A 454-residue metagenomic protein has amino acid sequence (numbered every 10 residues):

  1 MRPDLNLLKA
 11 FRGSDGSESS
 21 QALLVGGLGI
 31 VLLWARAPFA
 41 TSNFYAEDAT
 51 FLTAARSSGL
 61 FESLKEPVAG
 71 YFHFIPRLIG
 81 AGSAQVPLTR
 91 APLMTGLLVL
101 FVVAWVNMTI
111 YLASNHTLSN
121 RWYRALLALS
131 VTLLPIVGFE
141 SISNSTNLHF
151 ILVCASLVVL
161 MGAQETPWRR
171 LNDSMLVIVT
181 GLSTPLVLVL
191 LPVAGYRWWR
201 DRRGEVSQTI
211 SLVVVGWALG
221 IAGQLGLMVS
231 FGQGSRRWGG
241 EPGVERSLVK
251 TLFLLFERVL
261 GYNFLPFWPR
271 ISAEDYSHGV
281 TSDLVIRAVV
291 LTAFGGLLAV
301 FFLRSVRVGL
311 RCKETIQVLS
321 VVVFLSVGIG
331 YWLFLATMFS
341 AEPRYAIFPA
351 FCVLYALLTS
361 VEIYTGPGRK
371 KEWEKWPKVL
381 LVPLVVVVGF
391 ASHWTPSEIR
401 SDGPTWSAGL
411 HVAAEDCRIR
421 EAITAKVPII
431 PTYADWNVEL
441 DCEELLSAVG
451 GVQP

Functional and structural regions predicted by a protein language model:
R2-L134, P167-W168, Y196-W198, Q208-V215 (+3 more regions): Intrinsically disordered, polar/acidic, low-complexity terminal segments
V137-T146, T337-S340: Membrane-interface helix caps and helix-loop-helix hairpins in membrane proteins
L148-I151, F339-Y364: Hydrophobic/aromatic-rich transmembrane helices and adjacent perimembrane loops
L152, L157-N172: Membrane-interface transmembrane helices that cradle and orient dolichyl/undecaprenyl
A155-G162, T292-L298, F351-T359: Hydrophobic cores of alpha-helical transmembrane segments in multi-pass inner/ER membrane proteins, independent
V158, R170-A194: Membrane-interface alpha helices of multi-pass inner-membrane proteins
L325-T337: Membrane-interface helix-loop junctions at the exits of transmembrane helices
